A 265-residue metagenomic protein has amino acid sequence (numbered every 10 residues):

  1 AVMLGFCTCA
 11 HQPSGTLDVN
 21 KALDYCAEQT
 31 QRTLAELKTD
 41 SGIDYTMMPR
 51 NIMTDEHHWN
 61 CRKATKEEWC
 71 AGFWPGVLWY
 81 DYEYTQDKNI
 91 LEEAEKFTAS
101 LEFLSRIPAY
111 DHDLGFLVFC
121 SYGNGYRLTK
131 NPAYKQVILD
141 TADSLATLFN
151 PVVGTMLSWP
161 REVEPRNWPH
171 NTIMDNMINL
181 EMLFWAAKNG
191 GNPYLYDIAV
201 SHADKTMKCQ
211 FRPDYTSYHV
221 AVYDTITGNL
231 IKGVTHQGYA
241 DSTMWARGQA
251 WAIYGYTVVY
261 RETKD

Functional and structural regions predicted by a protein language model:
A1-L17: Bacterial Sec-dependent N-terminal signal peptides
Q12-D265: Glycan-recognition and catalytic cores of secretory/periplasmic carbohydrate-active enzymes
